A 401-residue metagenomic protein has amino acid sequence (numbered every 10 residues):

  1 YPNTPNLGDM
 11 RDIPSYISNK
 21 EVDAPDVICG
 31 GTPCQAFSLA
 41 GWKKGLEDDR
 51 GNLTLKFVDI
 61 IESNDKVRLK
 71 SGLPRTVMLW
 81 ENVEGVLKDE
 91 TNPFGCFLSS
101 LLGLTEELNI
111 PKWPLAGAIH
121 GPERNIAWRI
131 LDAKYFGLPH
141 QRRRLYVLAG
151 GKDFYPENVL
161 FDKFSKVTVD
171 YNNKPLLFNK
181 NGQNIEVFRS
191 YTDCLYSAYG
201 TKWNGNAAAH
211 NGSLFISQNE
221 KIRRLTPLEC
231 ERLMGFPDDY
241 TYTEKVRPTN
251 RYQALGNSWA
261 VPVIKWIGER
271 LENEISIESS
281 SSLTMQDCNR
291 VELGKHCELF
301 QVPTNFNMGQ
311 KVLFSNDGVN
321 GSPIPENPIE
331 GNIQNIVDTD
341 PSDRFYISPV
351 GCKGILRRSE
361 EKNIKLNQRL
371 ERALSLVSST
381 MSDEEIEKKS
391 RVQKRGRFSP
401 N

Functional and structural regions predicted by a protein language model:
Y1-N19: S-adenosyl-L-methionine
D9, G31, E81: A cross-family glycoside hydrolase active-site/sugar-binding cleft signature
Y16-P25, C34-R223: Class I S-adenosyl-L-methionine
V27-C29: N-terminal Rossmann-like NAD(P) cofactor-binding module of classical short-chain dehydrogenase/reductase
P33-Q35, D238-D239: Short connector loops/turns at beta-strand edges and beta->alpha or beta->beta junctions
P111, P175-N401: C-terminal target-recognition/interaction regions appended to catalytic cores
